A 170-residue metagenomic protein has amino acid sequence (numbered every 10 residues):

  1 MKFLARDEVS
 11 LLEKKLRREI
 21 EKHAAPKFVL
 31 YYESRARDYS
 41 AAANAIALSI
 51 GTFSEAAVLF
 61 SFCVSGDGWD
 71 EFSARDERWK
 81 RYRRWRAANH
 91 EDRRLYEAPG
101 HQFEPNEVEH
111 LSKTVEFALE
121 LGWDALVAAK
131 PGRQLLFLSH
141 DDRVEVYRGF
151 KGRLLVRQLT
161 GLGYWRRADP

Functional and structural regions predicted by a protein language model:
M1-P170: Structured alpha/beta or helical-core interaction and ligand-binding surfaces enriched in interleaved
